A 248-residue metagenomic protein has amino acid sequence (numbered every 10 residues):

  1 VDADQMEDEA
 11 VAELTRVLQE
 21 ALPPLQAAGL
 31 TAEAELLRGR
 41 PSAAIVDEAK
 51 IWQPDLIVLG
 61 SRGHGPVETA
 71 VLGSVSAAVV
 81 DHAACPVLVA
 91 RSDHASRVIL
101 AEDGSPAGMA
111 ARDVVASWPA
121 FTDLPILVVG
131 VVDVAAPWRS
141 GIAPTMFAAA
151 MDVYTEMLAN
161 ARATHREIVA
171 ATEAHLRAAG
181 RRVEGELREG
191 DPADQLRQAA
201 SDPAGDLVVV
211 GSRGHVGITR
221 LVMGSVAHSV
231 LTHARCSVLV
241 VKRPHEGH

Functional and structural regions predicted by a protein language model:
V1-D4, A28-E35, A95-T155, A174-E186 (+2 more regions): Small/aliphatic-rich secondary-structure junction motif
D2-R16, A149-E167: A short acidic, glycine-rich active-site loop that binds or catalyzes chemistry on phosphate/adenosine moieties
D2-R16, E20-I57, A171-V208, H245-H248: Structural beta-alpha unit
E9-A10, A34, H64, N160-A161 (+2 more regions): A generic structural signal for short
S42-H94, Q198-H248: Gly/Ser-rich helix-loop-strand patches that form or flank binding pockets for ribonucleotide-derived cofactors
